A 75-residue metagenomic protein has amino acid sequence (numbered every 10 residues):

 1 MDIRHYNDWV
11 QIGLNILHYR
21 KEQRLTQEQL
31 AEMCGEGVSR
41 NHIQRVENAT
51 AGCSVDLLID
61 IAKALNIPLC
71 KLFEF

Functional and structural regions predicted by a protein language model:
M1-E22: A short, Lys/Arg-rich alpha-helix, primarily the initiator
G13, H42-Q44, F73: Key DNA-contacting residues within the recognition helix of helix-turn-helix
L14, R24-L25, V38, C53-D56: Residue-level signal for the short linker/turn that defines the boundary of a DNA-recognition helix
K21, E32, K63: Alpha-helical residues within the helix-turn-helix
R24-R45: Short alpha-helical DNA-recognition segment
S54-K71: DNA major-groove recognition helix of helix-turn-helix/homeodomain DNA-binding modules
